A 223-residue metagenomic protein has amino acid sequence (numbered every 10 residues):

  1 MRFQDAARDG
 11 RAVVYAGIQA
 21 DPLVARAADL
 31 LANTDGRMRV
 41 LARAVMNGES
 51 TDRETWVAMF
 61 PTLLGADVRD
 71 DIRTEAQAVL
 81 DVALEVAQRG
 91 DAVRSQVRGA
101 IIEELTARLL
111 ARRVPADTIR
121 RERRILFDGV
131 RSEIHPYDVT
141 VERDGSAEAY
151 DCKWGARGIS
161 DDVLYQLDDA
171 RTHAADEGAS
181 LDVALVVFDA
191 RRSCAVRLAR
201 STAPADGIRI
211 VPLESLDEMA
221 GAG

Functional and structural regions predicted by a protein language model:
M1-G223: Intrinsically disordered, low-complexity Ser/Thr/Pro/Gly-rich regulatory segments
